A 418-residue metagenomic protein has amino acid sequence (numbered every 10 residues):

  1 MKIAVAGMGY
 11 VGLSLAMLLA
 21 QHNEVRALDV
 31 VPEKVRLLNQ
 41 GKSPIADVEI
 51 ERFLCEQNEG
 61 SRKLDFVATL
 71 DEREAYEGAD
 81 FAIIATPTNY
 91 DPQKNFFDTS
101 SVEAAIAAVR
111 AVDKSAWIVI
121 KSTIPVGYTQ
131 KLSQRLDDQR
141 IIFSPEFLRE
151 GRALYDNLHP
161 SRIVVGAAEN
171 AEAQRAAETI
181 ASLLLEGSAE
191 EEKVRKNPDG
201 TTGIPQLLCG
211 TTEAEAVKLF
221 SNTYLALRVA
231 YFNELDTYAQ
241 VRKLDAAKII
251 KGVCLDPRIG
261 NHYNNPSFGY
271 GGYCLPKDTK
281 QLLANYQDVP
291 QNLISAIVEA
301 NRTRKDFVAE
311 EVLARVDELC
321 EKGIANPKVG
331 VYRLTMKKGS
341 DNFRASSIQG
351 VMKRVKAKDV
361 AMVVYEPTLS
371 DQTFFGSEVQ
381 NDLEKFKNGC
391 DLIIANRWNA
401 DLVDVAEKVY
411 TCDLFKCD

Functional and structural regions predicted by a protein language model:
M1-D418: Structural/interface elements that position substrates and couple domains in central-metabolism enzymes
